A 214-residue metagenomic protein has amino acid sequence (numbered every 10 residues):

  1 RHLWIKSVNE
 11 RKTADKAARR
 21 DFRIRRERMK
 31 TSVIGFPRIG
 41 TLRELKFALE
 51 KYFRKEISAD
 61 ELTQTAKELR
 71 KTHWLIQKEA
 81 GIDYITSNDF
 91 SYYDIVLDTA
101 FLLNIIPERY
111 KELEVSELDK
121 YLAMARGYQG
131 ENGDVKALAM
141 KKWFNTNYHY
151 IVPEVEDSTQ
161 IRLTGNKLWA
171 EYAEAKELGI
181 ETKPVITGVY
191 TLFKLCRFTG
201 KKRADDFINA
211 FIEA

Functional and structural regions predicted by a protein language model:
E10-K12, K16-R28: Short, Lys/Arg-enriched N-terminal segments with co-localized hydrophobic residues within the first ~10-30 amino acids
R25-A214: Domain-level signal for soluble alpha/beta catalytic cores
